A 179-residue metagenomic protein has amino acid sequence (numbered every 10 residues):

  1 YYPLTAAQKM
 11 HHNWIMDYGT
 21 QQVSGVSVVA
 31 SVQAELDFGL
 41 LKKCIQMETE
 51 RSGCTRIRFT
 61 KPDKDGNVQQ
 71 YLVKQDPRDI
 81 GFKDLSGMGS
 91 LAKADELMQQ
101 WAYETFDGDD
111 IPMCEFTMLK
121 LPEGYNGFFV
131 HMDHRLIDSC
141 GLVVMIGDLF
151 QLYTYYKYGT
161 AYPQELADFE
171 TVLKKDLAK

Functional and structural regions predicted by a protein language model:
Y1-V73, M88-L177: Acyl-group handoff/entry surfaces in thioester-processing enzymes
K74-F82: Short, charged/polar, Gly/Pro-enriched secondary-structure boundary elements
L85: Hydrophobic pocket-lining residues within nucleotide cofactor-binding pockets
